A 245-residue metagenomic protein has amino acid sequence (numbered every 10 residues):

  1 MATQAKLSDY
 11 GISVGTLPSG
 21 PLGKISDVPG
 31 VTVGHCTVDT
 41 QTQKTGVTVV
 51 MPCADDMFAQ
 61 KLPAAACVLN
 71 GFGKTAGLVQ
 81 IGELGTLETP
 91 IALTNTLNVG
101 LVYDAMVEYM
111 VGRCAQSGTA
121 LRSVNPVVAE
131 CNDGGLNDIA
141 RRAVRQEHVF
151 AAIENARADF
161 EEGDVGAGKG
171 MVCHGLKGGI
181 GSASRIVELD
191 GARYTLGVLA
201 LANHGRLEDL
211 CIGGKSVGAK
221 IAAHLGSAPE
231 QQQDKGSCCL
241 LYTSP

Functional and structural regions predicted by a protein language model:
A2-Q116, L121-G135, T195-G197, L207 (+2 more regions): Generic N-terminal targeting/processing segments that precede catalytic cores or assembly contacts
N98-Q231: Glycine-rich, mobile lid/loop segments that gate access to catalytic sites or pores
Q233-K235: Hydrophobic alpha/beta core scaffold segments
Y242-P245: Conserved small/polar residues in nucleotide/adenosyl-binding loops
